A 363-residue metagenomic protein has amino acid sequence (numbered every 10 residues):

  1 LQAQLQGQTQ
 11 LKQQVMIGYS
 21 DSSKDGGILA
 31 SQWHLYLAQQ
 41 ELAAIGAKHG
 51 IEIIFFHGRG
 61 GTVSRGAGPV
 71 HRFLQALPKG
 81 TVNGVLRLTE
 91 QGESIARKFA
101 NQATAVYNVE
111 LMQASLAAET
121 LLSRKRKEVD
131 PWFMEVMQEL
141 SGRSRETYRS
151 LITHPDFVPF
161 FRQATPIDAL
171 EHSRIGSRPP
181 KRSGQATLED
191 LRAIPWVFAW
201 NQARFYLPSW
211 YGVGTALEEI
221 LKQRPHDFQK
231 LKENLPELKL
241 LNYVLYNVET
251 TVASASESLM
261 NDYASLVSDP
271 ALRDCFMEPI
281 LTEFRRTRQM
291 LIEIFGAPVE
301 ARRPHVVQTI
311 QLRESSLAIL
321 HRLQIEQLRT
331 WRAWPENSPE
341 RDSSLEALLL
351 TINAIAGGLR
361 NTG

Functional and structural regions predicted by a protein language model:
L1-Q8, Q14, Q32-H34, A43: Catalytic-core regions of glycoside hydrolase
Q2-G7, L74-G92: Acidic, His- and aromatic-enriched active-site or binding-groove loops in soluble protein domains that engage sugars
A3, A44, K48, A118: Conserved helix-loop functional segments at active or binding sites
Q4, G18-D21, L29-A38, R59 (+2 more regions): Acidic, glycine-enriched catalytic cores built around paired aspartates
K12-M16, E52-I54: Structural preference for beta-strand elements that scaffold enzyme active sites
K24: Active-site loop and adjoining helix of the penicillin-binding protein/serine DD-peptidase-beta-lactamase fold
L35-K48, R72, A76: Non-transmembrane, aqueous-exposed alpha-helical and coiled segments at domain scale
I53-H71: Conserved phosphate/anionic-ligand binding catalytic regions in large, soluble enzymes, centered on
